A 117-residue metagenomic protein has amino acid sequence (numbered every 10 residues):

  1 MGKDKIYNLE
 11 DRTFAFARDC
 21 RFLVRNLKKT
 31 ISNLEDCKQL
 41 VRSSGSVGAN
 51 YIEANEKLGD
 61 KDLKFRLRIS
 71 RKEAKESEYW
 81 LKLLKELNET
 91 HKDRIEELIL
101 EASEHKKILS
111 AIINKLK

Functional and structural regions predicted by a protein language model:
M1-K117: Amphipathic alpha-helical assembly/interaction segments
